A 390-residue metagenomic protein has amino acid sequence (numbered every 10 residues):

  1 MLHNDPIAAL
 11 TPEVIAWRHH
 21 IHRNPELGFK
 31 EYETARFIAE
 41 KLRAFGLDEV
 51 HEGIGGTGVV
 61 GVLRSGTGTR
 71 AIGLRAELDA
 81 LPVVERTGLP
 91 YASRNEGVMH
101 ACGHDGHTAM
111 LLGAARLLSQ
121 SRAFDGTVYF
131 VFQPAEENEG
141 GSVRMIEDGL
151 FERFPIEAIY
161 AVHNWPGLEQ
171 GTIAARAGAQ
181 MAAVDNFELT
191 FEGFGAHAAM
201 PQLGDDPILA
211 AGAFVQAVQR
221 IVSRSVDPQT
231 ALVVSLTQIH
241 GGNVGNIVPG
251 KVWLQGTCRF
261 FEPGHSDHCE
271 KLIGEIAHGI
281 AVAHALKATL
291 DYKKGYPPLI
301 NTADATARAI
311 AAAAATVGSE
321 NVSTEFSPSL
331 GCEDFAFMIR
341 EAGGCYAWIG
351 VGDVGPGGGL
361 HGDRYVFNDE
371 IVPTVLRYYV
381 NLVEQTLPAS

Functional and structural regions predicted by a protein language model:
M1-H100, D105, A109-L112, R116-F124: Acidic/His- and Gly-rich active-site-bordering loop/insert found across diverse amide/peptide-bond hydrolases
I21, G61, L74, H104 (+8 more regions): Divalent metal-coordination and catalytic microenvironments
N24, Q202-L209, P263-E270: Active-site pocket-shaping loop/turn-to-helix segments
F29, H100-A109, P201-L209, V366-R377: Short, conserved micro-motifs enriched in small and acidic residues
V59-V60, L81-V83, T87-M99, D105-G106 (+3 more regions): Histidine/acidic-residue-rich, glycine-tolerant segments that coordinate divalent metal ions
R75, V84, F187, Y346-V351: Non-cysteine beta-strand/loop elements that form the S-adenosyl-L-methionine
G212-S390: Metal-dependent amide/peptide-bond hydrolase catalytic core, centered on the "pita-bread" metallohydrolase fold
